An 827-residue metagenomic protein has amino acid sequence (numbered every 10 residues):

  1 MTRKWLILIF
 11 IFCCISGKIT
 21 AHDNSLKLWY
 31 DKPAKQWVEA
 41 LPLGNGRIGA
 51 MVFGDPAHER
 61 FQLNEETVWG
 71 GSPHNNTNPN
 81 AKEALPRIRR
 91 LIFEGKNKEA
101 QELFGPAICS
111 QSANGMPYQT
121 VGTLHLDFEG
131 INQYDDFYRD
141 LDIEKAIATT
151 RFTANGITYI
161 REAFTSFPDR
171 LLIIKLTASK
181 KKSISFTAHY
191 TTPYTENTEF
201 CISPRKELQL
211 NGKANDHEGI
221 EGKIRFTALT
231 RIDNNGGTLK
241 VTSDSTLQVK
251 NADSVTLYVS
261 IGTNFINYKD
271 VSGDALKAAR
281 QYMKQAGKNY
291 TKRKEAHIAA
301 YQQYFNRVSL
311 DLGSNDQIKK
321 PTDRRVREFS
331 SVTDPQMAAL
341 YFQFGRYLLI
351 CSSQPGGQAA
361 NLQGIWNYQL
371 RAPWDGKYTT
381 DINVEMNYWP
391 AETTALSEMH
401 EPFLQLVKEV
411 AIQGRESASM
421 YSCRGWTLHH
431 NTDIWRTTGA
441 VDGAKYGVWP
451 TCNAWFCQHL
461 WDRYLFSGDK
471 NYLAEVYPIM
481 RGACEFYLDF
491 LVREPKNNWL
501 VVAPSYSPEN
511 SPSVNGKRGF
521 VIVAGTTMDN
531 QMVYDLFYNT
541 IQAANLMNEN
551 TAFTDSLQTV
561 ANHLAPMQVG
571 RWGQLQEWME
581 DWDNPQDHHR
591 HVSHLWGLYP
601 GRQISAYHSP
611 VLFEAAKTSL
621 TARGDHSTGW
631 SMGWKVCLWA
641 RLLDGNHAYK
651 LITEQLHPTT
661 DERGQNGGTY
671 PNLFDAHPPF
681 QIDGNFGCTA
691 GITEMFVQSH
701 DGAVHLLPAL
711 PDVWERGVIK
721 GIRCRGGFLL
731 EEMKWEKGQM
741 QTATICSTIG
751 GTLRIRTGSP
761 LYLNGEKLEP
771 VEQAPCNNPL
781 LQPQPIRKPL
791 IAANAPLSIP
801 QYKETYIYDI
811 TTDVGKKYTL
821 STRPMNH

Functional and structural regions predicted by a protein language model:
M1-D23: Bacterial Sec-dependent N-terminal signal peptides
H22-A444, T451, L460-Y464, R481-C484 (+11 more regions): Aromatic-residue-lined binding/catalytic grooves and analogous aromatic/hydrophobic interfacial grooves in multimeric
Q363-G364, Y368, L500-V502, N510 (+2 more regions): C-terminal catalytic domain of Rieske-type non-heme iron oxygenases
N383, W449-R463, Y472-D489, S631-M632 (+2 more regions): Extended, hydrophobic alpha-helical segments in both membrane/secreted and soluble proteins
A454-Q458, P478, L598, E614 (+5 more regions): Feature representing long, continuous alpha-helical segments
Y464, L488, R493, A503-R518 (+1 more regions): Aromatic- and carboxylate-enriched substrate-binding clefts and catalytic-loop regions of carbohydrate-active enzymes
P508-G525, T669-F680, W714-G717: Short beta-alpha connecting loops at secondary-structure transitions that line or flank enzyme active sites
D675, I682, F696, D701-C724: Acidic, turn-prone loop/beta-hairpin segments
